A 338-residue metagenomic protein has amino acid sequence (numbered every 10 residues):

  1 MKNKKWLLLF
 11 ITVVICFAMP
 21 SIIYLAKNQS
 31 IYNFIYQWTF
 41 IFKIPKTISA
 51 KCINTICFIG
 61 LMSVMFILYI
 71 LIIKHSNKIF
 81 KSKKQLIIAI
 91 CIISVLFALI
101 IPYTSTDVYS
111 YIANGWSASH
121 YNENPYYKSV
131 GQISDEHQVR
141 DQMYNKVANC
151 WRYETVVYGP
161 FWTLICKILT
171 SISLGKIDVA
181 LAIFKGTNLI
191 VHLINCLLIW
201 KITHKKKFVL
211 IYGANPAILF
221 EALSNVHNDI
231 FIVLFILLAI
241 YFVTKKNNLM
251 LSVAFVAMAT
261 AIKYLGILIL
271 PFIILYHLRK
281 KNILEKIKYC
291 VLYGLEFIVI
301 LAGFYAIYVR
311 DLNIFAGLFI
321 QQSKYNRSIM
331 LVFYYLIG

Functional and structural regions predicted by a protein language model:
K2-Q85, L99-S105, A113, S117-N225 (+4 more regions): Primarily membrane-embedded glycan-assembly and transfer machineries that use lipid-linked glycans
I87, K185, M250-A254: Hydrophobic alpha-helical transmembrane segments of integral membrane proteins, especially multi-pass transporters
I90-V95: Hydrophobic membrane-insertion alpha-helices, especially the h-region of bacterial N-terminal signal peptides
D107-I112, I211, F231-L234, L251-M258 (+1 more regions): Hydrophobic alpha-helical membrane segments of integral membrane proteins
C150, L219-A222, A239-F242, L249-I274: Membrane-interface alpha helices of multi-pass inner-membrane proteins
H204-K206, K245-M250: Membrane-helix interface "capping/anchor" motifs
